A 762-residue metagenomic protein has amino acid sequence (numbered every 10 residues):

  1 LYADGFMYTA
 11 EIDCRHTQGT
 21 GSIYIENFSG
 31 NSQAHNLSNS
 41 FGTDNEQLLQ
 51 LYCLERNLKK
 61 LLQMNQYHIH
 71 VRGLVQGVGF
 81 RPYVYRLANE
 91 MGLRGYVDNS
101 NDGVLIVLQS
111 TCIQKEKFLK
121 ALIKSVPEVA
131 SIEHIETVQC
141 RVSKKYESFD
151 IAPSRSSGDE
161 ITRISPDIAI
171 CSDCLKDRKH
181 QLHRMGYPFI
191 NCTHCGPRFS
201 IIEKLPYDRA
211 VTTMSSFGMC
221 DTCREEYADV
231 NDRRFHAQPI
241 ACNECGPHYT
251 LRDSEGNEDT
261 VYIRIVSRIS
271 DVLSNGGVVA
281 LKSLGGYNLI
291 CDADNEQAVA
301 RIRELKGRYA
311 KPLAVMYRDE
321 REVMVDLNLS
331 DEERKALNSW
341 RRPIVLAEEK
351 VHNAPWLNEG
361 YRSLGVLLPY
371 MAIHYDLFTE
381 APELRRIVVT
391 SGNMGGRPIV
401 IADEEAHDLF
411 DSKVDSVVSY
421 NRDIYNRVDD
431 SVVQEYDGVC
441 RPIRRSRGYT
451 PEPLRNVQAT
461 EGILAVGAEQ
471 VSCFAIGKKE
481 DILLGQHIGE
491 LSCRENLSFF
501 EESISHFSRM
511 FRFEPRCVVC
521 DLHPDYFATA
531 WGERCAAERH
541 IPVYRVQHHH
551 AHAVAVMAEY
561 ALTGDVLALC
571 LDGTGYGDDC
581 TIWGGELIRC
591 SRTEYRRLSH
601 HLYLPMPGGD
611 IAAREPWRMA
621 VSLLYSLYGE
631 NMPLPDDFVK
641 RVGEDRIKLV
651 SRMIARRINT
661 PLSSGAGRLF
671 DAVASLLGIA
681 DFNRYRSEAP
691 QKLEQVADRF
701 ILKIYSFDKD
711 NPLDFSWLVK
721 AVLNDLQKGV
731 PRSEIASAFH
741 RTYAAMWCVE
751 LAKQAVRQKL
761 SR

Functional and structural regions predicted by a protein language model:
Y2, E11-H16, S22-I25, N31 (+1 more regions): Intrinsic low-complexity, disordered N-terminal segments enriched in polar/charged/small residues
K60-P239, N243-G246, T250: Intrinsically disordered, low-complexity, mixed-charge
P239, G246-H248, A468-S498, E502-H506 (+1 more regions): A contiguous, well-structured pocket-lining segment that forms one wall/lid of small-molecule binding clefts in soluble
V278, G286-E349: A phosphate-binding glycine/aspartate-rich beta-alpha loop in the early core of alpha/beta enzymes
A280, R512-P524, K759-R762: Short glycine-rich phosphate-binding loop at a beta-alpha junction
M324-L329, D376, I399-E404, D430-S431 (+2 more regions): Conserved phosphate-binding catalytic cores of ATP/NTP-utilizing and phosphoryl-transfer enzymes
A381-P382, R386-V457, I658, L662: Internal gly/pro-rich beta-alpha loop/helix module that stabilizes soluble enzyme cofactors or their anionic handles
M557-L623, L634, A655, S663-S664 (+1 more regions): Active-site histidine-anchored catalytic micro-motif
